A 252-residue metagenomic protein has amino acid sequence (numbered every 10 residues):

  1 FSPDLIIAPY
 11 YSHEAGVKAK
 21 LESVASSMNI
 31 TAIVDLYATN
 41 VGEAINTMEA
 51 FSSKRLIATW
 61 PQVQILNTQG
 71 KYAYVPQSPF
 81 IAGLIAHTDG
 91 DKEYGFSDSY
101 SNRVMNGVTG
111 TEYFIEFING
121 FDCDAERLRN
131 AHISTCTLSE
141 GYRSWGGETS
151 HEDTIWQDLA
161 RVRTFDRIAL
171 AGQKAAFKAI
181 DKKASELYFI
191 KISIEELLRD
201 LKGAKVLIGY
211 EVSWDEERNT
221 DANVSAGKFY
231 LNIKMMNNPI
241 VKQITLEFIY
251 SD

Functional and structural regions predicted by a protein language model:
F1-A179: A glycine- and small-residue-enriched flexible loop/hinge signal that marks low-structured segments
I7-S12, E216, M235-N237: Short, flexible loop/turn elements at secondary-structure junctions
I155-E217: Acidic, low-complexity glycine/serine/threonine-rich segments
R218-D252: C-terminal edge-of-domain segments
